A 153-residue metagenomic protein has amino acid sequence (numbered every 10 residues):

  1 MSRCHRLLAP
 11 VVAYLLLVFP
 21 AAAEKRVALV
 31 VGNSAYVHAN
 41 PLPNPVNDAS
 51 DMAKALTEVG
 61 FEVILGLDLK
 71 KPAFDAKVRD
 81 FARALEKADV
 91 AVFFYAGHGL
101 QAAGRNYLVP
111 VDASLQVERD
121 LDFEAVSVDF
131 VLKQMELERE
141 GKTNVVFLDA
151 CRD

Functional and structural regions predicted by a protein language model:
M1-H5: N-terminal secretory signal peptides that target proteins for export/translocation
A9-V18: Bacterial N-terminal signal peptides
A23-K25, K71-A96, L100-D153: Caspase-like (clan CD) cysteine peptidase catalytic core
K25-N40: Short glycine-rich His-centered loop
L29-V31, G66, F147: Short hydrophobic segments within beta-strands
Y36-S50: Glycine- and acidic-residue-enriched helix-capping/strand-helix junction motifs
V37-P41, I64, V117-R119: A generic structural signal for short coil/turn motifs at secondary-structure boundaries
L56-G66: Short beta-strand elements in bilobed, periplasmic/extracellular small-molecule ligand-binding domains
